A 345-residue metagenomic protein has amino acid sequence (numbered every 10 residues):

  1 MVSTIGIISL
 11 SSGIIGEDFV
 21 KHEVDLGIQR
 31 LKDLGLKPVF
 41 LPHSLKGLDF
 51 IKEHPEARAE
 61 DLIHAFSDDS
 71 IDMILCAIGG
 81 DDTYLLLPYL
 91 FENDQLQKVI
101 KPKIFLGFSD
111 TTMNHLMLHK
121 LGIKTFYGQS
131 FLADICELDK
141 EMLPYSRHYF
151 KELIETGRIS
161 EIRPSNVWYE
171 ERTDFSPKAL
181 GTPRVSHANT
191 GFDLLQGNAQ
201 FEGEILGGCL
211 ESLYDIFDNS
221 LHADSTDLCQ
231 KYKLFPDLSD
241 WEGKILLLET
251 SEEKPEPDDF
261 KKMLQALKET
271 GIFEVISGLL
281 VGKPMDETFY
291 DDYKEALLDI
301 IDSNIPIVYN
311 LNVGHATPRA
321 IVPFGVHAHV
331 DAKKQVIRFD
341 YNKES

Functional and structural regions predicted by a protein language model:
M1-S70: ATP/NTP phosphate-donor binding region
I7, I74, D110, L213 (+2 more regions): Buried hydrophobic positions in well-ordered alpha/beta secondary-structure cores of metabolic enzymes
K21-V24, P55-A59, E92, F260-A266 (+1 more regions): Charged helix-capping and loop-helix junction motifs
S67-F91: Long, hydrophobic/aromatic-enriched structural stretches that serve as scaffold segments
E92-K120, K124-L132, P306-I307: Short, acidic/small-residue loops that bind anionic groups at enzyme active sites
K124-E211: Conserved anion/nucleotide-ligand pocket segment
D218-Y290: Internal helical hairpin/lid segments
D259, Q265-K268, E274, G278-S345: ATP/nucleoside-binding phosphotransfer catalytic cores, i.e., glycine-rich phosphate-binding loops
